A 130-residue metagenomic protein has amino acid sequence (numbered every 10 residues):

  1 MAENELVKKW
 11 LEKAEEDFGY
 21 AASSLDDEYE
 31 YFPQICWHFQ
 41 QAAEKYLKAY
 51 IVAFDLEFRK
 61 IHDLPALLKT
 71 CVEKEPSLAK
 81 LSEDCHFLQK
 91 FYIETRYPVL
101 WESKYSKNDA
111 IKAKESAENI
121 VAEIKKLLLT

Functional and structural regions predicted by a protein language model:
M1-T130: Terminal alpha-helical segments
